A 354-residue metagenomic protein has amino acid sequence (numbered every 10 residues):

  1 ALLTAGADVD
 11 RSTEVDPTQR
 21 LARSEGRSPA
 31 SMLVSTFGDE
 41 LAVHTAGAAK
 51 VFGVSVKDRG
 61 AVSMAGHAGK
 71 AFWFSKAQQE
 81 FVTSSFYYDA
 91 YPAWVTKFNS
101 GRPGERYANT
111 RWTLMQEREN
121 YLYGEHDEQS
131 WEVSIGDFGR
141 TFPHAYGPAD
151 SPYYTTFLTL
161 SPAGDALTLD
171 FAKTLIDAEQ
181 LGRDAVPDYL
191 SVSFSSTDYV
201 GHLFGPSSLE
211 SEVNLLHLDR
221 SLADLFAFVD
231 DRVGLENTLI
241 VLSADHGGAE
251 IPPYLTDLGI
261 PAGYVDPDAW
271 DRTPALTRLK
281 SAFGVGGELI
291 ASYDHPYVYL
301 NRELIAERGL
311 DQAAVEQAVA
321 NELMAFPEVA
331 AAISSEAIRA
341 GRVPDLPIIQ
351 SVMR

Functional and structural regions predicted by a protein language model:
A1-D137, A318-P327: Long, well-ordered early-domain segments
V15-T18, A30-E40, H44, F52 (+5 more regions): Active-site neighborhoods of enzymes that stabilize oxyanions during catalysis
A22-P29, T155-P162, G205-L215, E303-L310: Second-shell loop/turn segments in exported
V43, A48-S55, A61-V62, L122-H126 (+1 more regions): Active-site regions of oxyanion-processing enzymes, predominantly non-cytosolic
V62-K70, H144-T156, L160, R183-L218 (+1 more regions): Active-site His/acidic residue clusters
G66-Q78, F204-E212, G247-P267, V315 (+1 more regions): Short secondary-structure boundary/capping segments
G104-A178: Active-site cores of enzymes that catalyze phosphoryl transfer or operate on phosphate-rich substrates
L158-D184, T197-T238, A318: A long, amphipathic alpha-helix that forms part of the scaffold/cap immediately adjacent to metal-dependent active
